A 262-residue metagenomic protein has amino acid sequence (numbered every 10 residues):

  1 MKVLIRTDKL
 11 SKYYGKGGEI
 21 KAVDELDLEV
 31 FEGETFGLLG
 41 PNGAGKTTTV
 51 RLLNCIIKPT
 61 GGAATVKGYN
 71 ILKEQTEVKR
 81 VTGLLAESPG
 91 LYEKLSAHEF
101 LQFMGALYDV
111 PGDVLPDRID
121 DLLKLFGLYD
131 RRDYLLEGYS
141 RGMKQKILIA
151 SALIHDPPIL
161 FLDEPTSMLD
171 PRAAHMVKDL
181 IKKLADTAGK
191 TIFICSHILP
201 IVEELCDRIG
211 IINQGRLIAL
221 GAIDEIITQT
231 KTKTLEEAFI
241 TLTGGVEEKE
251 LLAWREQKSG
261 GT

Functional and structural regions predicted by a protein language model:
M1-L4, K12-E25, Q75: A short, flexible loop at the N-terminus of ABC-type nucleotide-binding domains that lies
Q102, A106, D113-R131: Conserved ABC ATPase "signature" region
L160-E164: Catalytic Walker B motif of ABC-type/P-loop ATPase nucleotide-binding domains
H175-T187: Helical segment within the ABC ATPase nucleotide-binding domain
L220-G221: ABC ATPase "signature
